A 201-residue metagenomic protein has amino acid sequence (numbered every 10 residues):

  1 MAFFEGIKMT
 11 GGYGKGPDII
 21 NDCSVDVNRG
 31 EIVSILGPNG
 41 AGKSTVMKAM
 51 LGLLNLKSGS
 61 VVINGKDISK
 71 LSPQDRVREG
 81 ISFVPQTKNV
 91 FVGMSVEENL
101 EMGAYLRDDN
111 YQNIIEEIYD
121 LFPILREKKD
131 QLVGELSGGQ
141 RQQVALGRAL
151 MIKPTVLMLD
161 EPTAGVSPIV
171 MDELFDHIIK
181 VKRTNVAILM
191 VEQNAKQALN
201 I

Functional and structural regions predicted by a protein language model:
A2-I201: Glycine-rich phosphate-binding loops of nucleotide-dependent enzymes
